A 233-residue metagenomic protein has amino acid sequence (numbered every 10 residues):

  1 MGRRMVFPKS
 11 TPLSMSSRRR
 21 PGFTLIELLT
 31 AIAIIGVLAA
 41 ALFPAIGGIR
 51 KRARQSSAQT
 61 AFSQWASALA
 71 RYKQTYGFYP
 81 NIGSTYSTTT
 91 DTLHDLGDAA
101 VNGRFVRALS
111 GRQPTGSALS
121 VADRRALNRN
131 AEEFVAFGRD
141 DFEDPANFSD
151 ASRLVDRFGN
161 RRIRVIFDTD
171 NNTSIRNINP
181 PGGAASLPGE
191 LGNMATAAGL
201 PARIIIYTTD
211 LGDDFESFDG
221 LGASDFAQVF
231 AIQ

Functional and structural regions predicted by a protein language model:
M1-F23: N-terminal leader/signal peptides at the extreme start of proteins
M5-V6, P21-G22, R52, A126 (+1 more regions): Small/flexible residues
P12, F23-L29, S67, S149: Generic hydrophobic-segment detector
R19-I49, R54, A58: N-terminal single-pass transmembrane signal-anchor helix
Q55-Q233: N-terminal pilin/flagellin-like segments and related low-complexity appendage regions
